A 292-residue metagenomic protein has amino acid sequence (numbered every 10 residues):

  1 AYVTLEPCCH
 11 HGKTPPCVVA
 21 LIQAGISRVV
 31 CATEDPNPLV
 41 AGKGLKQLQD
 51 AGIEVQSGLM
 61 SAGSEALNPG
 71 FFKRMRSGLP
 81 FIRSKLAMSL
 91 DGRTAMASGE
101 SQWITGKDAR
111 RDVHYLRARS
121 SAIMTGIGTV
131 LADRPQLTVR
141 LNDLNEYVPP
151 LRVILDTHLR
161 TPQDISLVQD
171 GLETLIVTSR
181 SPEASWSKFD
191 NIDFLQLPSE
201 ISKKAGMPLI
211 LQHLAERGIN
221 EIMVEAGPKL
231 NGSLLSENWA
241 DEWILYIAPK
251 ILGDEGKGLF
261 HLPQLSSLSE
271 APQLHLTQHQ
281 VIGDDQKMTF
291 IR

Functional and structural regions predicted by a protein language model:
A1-G63, R180-P182, I201, L235: Zn2+-dependent cytidine deaminase-like catalytic core
A1-P7, S77-M88: N-terminal pre-triad scaffold of radical SAM enzymes
C8, L48, G92, G126 (+5 more regions): Residue-level signal for inorganic ion chemistry
R28-V29, A122, E221, D241-E242: Residues at the N-termini of beta-strands
P36-L39, A62, L131, R160-P162 (+2 more regions): Short gly/pro/ser/thr-enriched loop/turn and capping motifs at secondary-structure boundaries
K73-R74, R83-L90, T94-E221, K229-G232: Active-site ligand-binding patch in enzyme domains
S181-P182, P263-R292: Conserved histidine-centered catalytic loops in small-molecule metabolism enzymes
L235-L274: Flexible, gly/pro- and Lys/Arg-enriched active-site loops
